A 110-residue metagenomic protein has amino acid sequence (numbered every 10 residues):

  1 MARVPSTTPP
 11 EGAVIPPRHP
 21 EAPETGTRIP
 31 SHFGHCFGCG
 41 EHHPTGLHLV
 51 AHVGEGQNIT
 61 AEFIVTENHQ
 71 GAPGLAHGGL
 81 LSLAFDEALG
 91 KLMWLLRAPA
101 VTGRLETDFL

Functional and structural regions predicted by a protein language model:
M1-L110: Terminal targeting signals and extreme-terminal segments of soluble enzymes
